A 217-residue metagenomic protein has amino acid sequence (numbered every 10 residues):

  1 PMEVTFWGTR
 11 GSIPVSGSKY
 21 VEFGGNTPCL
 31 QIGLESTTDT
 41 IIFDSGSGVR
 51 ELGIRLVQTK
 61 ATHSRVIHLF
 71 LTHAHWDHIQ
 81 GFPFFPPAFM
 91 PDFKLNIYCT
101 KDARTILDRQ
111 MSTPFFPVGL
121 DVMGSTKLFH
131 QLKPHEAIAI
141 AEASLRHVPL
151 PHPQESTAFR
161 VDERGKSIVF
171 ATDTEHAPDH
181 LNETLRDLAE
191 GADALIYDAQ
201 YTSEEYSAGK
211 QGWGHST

Functional and structural regions predicted by a protein language model:
P1-V169, D179-H180, L185: Binuclear metal-dependent hydrolase catalytic cores
I42, A171, I196-D198: Generic enzyme active-site microenvironment
G46-S47, D173-E175, Q200: Short glycine-/small-residue-rich Rossmann-like dinucleotide-binding loops
A177-T217: Cap/insert and terminal regions of metallo-dependent hydrolase folds
